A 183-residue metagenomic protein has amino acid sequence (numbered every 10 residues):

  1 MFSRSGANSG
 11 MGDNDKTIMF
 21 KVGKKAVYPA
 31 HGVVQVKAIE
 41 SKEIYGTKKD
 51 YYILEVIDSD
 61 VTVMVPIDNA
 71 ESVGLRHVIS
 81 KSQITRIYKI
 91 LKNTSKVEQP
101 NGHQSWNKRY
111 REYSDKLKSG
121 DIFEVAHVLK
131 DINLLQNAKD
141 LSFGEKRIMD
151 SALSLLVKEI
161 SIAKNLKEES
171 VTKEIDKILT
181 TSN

Functional and structural regions predicted by a protein language model:
M1-G12, T172: Protein maturation boundaries and topogenic segments
S5, G23, H31, K48 (+4 more regions): Generic signature of intrinsically disordered, low-complexity segments enriched in small/polar residues
A7-N8, I18, K139: Generic secretory/membrane-interface signal
D13-L75: A positional/architectural concept
D68-N183: Charge/polar-rich, low-complexity and marginally structured segments
